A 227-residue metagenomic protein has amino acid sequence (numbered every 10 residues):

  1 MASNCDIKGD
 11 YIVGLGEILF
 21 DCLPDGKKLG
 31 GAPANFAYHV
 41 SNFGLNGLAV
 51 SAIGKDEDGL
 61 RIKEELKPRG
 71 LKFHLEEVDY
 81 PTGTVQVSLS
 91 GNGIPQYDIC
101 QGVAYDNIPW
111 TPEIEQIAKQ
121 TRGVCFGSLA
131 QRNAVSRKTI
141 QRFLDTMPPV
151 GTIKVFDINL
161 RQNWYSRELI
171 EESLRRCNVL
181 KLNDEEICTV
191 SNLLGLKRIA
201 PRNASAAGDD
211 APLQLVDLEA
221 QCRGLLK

Functional and structural regions predicted by a protein language model:
A2-K72, V85, S90: Glycine-rich phosphate/adenosyl-contacting loop at the front of the ribokinase-like
I18, L129, I158: Active-site metal-binding loops of divalent metal-dependent hydrolases
N46-S128, M147-T152: Conserved N-terminal subdomain of the carbohydrate kinase-like
A49-I53, V155-I158, V179-D184: Short internal beta-strands
A134-T152: Glycosyltransferases and closely related glycan-assembly transferases that use nucleotide-activated donors
V150, W164-K227: Conserved phosphate/ATP/ADP-binding segment of small-molecule kinases
